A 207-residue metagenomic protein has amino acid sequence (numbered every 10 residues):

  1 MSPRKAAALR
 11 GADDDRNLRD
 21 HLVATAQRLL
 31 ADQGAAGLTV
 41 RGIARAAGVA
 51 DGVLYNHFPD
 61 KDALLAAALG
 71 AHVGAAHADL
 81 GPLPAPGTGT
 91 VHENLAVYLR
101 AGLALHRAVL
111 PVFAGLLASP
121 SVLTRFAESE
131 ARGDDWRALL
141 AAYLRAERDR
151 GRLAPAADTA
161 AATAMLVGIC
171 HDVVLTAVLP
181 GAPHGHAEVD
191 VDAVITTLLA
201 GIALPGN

Functional and structural regions predicted by a protein language model:
M1-N17, L179, G206-N207: N-terminal intrinsically disordered/low-complexity leader segments
H21, R28-A63, A67: Helix-turn-helix
L22-L30, G102, L198: Short hydrophobic clusters on alpha-helical segments that form packing/core surfaces in small helical domains
A67, G81-A108, T159-L166: Hydrophobic alpha-helical connector segments
G70-A76: Short, basic, alpha-helical segments at the C-terminal edge of helix-turn-helix-like DNA-binding modules
L105, A142, A146, T163-H184 (+1 more regions): Amphipathic C-terminal alpha-helical segment
L105-G115, L123-R150, T159-A164, L175 (+1 more regions): Amphipathic alpha-helical packing segments from all-alpha helical-bundle domains
L153-A154: Conserved hydrophobic residue
